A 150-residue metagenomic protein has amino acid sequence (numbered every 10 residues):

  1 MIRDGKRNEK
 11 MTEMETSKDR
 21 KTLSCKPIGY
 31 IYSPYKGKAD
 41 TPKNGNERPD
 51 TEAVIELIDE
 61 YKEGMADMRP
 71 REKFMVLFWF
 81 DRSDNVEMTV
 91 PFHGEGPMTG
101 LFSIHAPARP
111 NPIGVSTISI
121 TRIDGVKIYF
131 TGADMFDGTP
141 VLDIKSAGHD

Functional and structural regions predicted by a protein language model:
I2-D150: Glycine-rich, low-complexity intrinsically disordered segments
